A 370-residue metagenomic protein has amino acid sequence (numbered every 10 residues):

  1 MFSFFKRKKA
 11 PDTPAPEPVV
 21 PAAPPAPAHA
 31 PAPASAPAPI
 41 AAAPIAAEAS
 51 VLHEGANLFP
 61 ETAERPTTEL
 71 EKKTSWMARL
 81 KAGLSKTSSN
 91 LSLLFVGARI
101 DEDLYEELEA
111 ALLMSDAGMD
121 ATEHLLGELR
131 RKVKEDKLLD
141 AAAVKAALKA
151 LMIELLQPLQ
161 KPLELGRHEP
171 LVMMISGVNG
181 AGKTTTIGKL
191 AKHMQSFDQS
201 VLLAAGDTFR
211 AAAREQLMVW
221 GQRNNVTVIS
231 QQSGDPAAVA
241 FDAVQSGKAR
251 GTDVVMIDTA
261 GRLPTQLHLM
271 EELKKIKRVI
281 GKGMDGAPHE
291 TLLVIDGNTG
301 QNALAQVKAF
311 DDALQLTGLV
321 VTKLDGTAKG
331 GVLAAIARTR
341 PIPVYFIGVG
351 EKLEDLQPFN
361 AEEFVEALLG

Functional and structural regions predicted by a protein language model:
M1-E154, H168-E169, S196: Non-catalytic terminal/linker segments enriched in charged/polar, low-complexity residues
D120-E123, A150-G370: P-loop/Walker A NTP-binding module and the surrounding RecA-like catalytic core of P-loop NTPases
